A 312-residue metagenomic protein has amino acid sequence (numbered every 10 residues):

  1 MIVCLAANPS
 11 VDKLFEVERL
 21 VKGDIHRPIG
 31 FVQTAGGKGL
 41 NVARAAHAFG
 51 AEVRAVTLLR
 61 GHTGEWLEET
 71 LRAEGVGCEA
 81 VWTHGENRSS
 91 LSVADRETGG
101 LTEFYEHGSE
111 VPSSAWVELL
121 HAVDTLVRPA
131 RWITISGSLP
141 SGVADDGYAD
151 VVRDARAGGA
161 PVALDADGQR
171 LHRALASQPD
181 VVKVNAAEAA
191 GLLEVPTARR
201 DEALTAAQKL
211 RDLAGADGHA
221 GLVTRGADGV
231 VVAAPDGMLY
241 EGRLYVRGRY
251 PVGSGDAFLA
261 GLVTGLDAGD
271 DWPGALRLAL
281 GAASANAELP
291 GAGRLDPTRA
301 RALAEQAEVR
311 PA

Functional and structural regions predicted by a protein language model:
M1-V56, E65-W66, Y245-G248, A312: Glycine-rich phosphate/adenosyl-contacting loop at the front of the ribokinase-like
I2, A51-V53, C78, V162 (+1 more regions): Hydrophobic anchor at the start of a short beta-strand that flanks the dinucleotide cofactor-binding loop
A6, V32, V56-G61, V76-R88 (+3 more regions): Beta-strand->loop->alpha-helix junctions that form or flank phosphate-binding loops in nucleotide-handling enzymes
R44, L91-V93, G229-A233: Short beta-strand scaffold segments in enzyme catalytic cores
A48-R131, A302-A312: Conserved N-terminal subdomain of the carbohydrate kinase-like
E103-Y105, A130-S138, D165, K183-A186: Short beta-strands and strand-loop turn motifs
D145-M238: Conserved phosphate/ATP/ADP-binding segment of small-molecule kinases
R200-A312: Conserved phosphate-binding/catalytic region of the ribokinase-like
